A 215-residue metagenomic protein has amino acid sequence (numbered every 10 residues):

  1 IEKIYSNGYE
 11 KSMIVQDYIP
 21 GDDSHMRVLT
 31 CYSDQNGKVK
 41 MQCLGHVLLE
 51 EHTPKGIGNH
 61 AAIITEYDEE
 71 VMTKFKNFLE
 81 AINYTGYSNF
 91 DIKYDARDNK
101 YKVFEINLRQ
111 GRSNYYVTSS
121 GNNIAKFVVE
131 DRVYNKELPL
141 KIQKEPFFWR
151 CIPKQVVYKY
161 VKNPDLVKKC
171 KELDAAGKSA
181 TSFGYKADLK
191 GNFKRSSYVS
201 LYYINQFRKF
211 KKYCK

Functional and structural regions predicted by a protein language model:
I1-D22, P54: Conserved ATP-binding module of the ATP-grasp superfamily
Y9-K11, D23-R27, G86-S88: Short, basic and Ser/Thr-rich N-terminal targeting/leader segments
V15-D17, T85-R97: A short glycine-rich, hydrophobically flanked beta-strand micro-motif that places a catalytic Asp/Glu for divalent metal
D17-N83, N107-R132: ATP-dependent carboxylate/phosphate-activation module, predominantly the ATP-grasp catalytic core and closely related
D91, Y116-T118, K141: Short acidic alpha-helical/loop segments enriched in Asp/Glu that coordinate divalent cations
N99-Y101: Conserved protein kinase catalytic/activation segment
V103-E105: Pre-DFG segment of protein kinase catalytic domains
E130-K215: Peripheral (often C-terminal) accessory segments that flank ATP-dependent C-N-forming ligase machineries
